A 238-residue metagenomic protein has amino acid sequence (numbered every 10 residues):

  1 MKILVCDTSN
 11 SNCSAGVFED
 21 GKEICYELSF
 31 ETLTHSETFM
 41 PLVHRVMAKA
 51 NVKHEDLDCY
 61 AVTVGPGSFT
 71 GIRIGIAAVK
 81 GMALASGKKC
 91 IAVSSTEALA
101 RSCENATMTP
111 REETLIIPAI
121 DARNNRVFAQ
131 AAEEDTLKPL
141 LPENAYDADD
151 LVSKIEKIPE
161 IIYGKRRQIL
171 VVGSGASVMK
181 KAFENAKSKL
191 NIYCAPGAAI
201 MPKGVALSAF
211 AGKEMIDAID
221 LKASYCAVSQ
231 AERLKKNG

Functional and structural regions predicted by a protein language model:
M1-V64: N-terminal beta-alpha supersecondary unit
K22, K89-A199, Q230-A231: Surface "functional belts" at beta-alpha junctions
F30-T38, F69, R73, A77 (+2 more regions): Residues at secondary-structure transition points
V46-A50, A85, C103, M201-F210 (+1 more regions): Stable alpha-helical structural segments in soluble proteins, enriched in small hydrophobic residues
A50-E55, A83-V93, T109-E112, I216: Phosphate-handling active-site elements
A61-C90, S95: DPxDG-like acidic metal-binding loop motif
Y193-G238: Acyltransferase
